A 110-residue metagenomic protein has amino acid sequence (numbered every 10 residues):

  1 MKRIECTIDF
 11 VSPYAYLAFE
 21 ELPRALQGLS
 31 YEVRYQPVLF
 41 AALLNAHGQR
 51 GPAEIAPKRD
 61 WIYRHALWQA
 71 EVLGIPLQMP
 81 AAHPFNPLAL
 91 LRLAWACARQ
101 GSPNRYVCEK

Functional and structural regions predicted by a protein language model:
M1-E5: Extreme N-terminal starter segment of soluble prokaryotic enzymes
F10, Y16-K110: Structural alpha/beta surface segment adjacent to cysteine/selenocysteine redox centers across thiol/disulfide enzymes
